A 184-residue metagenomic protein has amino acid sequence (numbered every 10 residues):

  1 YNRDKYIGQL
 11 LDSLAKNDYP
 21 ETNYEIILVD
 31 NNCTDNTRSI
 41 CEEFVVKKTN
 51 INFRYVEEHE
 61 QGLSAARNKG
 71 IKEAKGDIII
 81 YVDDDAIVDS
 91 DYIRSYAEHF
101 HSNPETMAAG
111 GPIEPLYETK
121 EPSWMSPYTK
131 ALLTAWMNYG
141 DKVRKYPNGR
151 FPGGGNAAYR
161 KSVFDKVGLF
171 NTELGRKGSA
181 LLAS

Functional and structural regions predicted by a protein language model:
D12-N23: Short, acidic, metal-binding catalytic loop of nucleotide-sugar glycosyltransferases
L14, N31-C33, Q61: Conserved short acidic donor-positioning loop in nucleotide-sugar-dependent glycosyltransferases
E21, D30-S39, A86: A conserved acidic beta->alpha catalytic loop
N23-N32, R54-E58: Short beta-strand/loop segment that forms part of the nucleotide-sugar
E58-A74: Glycine-rich, basic loop-to-helix element that forms the pyrophosphate-binding segment of sugar-nucleotide handling
I79: Short aromatic/hydrophobic "clamp" motif used to bind/position activated sugar donors
D91-M125: Conserved donor NDP-sugar-binding/catalytic core segment of glycosyltransferases
T129-G149: Short, flexible, basic/aromatic active-site loop/helix in glycosyltransferases
